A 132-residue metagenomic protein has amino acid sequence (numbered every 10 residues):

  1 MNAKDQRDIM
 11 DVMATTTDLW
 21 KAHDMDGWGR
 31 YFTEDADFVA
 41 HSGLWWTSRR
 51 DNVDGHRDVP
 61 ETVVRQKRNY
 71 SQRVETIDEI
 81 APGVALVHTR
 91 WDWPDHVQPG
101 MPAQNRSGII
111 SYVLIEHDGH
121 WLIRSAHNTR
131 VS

Functional and structural regions predicted by a protein language model:
M1-D5: A detector for short, charged/polar N-terminal pre-domain segments
Q6-R7, V12, M25-G83, R90 (+1 more regions): A solvent-exposed, acidic/Ser-Thr-rich amphipathic alpha-helical stretch
T16, H23-D24: Short helix-adjacent coil turns
F32, W91-W93, H127-R130: Short beta-strand segments enriched in hydrophobic/aromatic residues within well-folded beta-rich domains
I77-A85, L114-H120: A short, structured loop/turn motif at beta-sheet edges
W93-Q104: Short, cysteine-centered beta-strand-loop-beta hairpins and adjacent loop/turn segments enriched in charged/polar
S107-S132: Short beta-strand edge/turn micro-motifs at domain boundaries
